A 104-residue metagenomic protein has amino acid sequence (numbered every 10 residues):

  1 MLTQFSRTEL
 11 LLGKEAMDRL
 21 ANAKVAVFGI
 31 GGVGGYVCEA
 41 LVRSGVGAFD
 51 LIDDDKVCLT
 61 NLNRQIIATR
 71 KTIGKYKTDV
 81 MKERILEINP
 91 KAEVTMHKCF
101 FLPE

Functional and structural regions predicted by a protein language model:
M1-A26: N-terminal charged helix/coil linker that caps or initiates catalytic domains
F28-G29, I52: Conserved N-terminal Rossmann-fold NAD(P)-binding element of oxidoreductases
V33-G34: Hydrophobic/small residue at the entry helix of a nucleotide-binding pocket
L41: Aromatic pocket-lining residues of Rossmann-like dinucleotide-binding sites
V46, L51-N89: Glycine-rich phosphate-binding loop and adjoining beta1-alpha1-beta2 segment of Rossmann-like nucleotide-binding folds
V94-M96: Hydrophobic/aromatic anchor residues within beta-strands of the central parallel beta-sheet of Rossmann-like
K98-E104: Conserved SAM/SAH-binding loop
